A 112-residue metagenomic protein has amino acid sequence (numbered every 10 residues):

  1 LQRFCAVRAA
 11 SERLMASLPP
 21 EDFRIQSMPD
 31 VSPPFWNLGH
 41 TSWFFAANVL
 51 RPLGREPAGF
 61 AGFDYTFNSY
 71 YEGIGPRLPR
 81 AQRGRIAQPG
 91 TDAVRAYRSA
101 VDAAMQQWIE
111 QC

Functional and structural regions predicted by a protein language model:
L1-F23: N-terminal regions that are enriched for targeting/export leaders and immediately downstream pro/stem segments
L1-F4, S27-D30, P34, L38 (+2 more regions): Aromatic-acidic/polar surface patches that form glycan- and anion
R3, S69-C112: Acidic/histidine-rich alpha-helical segments that form the ligand environment of transition-metal centers
R8, E12-A16, S42, A46 (+1 more regions): Structural signal for well-ordered, non-membrane alpha-helices
P19, P33, P89-T91: Helix N-cap and loop-to-helix transition residues
E21-P76, Q107-C112: Short, contiguous alpha-helical
